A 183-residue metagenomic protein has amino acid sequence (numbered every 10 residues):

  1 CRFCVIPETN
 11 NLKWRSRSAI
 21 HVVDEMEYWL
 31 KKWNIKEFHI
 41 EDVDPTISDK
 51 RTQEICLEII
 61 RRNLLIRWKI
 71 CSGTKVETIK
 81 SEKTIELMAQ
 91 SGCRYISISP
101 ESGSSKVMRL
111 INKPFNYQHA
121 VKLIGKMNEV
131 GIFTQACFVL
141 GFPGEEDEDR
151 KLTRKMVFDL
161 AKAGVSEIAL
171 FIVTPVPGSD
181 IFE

Functional and structural regions predicted by a protein language model:
C1-T134, K155: Radical SAM [4Fe-4S] cluster-binding motif and immediate context
F3, V157, A161-K162, E167: Mixed-charge, polar/low-complexity N-terminal
D49-K50, K106, L110-I111, L140-E148 (+1 more regions): Flexible glycine/acidic-rich beta-alpha junction loops that bind and position SAM and/or redox cofactors in anaerobic
T84, G144-A161: Catalytic cores of alpha/beta
Y95, C137, T174: Short glycine- and Lys/Arg-enriched binding-loop motifs that mark or flank ligand-binding interfaces
H119, M156-D159, V173-G178: C-terminal, active-site-flanking charged/polar segments
I132-F138, L160-K162: Conserved beta-strand->loop/alpha-helix structural units within folded catalytic cores of enzymes with alpha/beta
